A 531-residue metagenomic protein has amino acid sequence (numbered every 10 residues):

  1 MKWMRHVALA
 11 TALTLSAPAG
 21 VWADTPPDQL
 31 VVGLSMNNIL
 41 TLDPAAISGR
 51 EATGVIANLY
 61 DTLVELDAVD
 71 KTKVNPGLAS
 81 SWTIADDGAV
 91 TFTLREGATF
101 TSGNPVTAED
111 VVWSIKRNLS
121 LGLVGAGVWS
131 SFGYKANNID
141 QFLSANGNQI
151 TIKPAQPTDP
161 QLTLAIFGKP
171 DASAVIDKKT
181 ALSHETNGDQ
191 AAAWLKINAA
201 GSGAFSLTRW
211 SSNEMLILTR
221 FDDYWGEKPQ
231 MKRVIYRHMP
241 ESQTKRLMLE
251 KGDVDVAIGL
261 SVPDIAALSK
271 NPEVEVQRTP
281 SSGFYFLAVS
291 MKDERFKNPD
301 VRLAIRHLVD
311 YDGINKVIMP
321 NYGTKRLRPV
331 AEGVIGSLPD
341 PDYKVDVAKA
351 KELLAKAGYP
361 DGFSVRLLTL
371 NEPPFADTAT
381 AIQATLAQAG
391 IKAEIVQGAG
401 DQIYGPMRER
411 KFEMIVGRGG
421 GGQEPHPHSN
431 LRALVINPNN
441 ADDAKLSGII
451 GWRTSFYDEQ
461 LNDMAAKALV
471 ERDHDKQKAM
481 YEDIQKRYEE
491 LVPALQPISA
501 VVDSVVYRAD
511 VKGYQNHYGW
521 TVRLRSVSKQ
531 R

Functional and structural regions predicted by a protein language model:
V31, T107-S114, G147-K153, G203-A204 (+6 more regions): Alpha-helical secondary-structure segments
G33-D86, K116, L123, N198-A204: N-terminal lobe/hinge region of extracytoplasmic solute-binding protein
N37-T53, N75-L78, N104, P157-A174 (+4 more regions): A structural "hinge/loop" feature
A68, G168-K228, R233, V347-A348 (+1 more regions): Gly/Pro-rich hinge or "lid" segments in bacterial periplasmic/extracellular proteins
S80-G125, T151-K153, K245-M248, R295-K297: Aromatic- and charge-enriched surface segment that lines or borders ligand/interaction sites
T83, T93, S130-S183: Surface-exposed binding/hinge segments that line and control ligand-binding clefts or catalytic entry sites
A193, F221-A267, Q383, K392-E394: Ligand-site clamp/hinge motif
S211, M215, L308-G336, N371-Q383 (+1 more regions): Detector for C-terminal structural segments
